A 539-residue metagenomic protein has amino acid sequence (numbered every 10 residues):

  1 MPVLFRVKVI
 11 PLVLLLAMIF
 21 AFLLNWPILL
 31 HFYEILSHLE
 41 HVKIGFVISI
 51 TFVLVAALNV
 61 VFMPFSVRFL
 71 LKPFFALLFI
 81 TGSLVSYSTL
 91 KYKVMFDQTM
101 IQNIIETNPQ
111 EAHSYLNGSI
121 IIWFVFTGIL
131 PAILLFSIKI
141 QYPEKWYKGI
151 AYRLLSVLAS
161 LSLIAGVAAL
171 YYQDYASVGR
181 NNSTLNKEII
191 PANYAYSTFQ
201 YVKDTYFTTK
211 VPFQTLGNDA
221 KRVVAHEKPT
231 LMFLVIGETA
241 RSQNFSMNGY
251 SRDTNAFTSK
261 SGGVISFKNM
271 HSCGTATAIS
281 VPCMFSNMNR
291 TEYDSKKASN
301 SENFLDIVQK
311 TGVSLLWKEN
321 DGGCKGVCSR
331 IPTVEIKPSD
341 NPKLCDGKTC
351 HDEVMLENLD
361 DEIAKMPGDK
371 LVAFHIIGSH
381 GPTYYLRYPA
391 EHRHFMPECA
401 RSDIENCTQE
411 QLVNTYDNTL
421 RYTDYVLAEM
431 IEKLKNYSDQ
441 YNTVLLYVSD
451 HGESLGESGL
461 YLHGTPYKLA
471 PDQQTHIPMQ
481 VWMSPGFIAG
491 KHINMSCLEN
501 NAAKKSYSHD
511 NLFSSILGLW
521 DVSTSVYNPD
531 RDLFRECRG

Functional and structural regions predicted by a protein language model:
M1-K187: Transmembrane and membrane-interface helices of multi-pass, inner-membrane envelope-modifying transferases
A168-L234, T239-A400, H476, K504 (+1 more regions): Active-site-proximal alpha/beta segments of enzymes that process anionic O-linked groups
I189, E357-D361, C399-T443, V481 (+2 more regions): A long, amphipathic alpha-helix that forms part of the scaffold/cap immediately adjacent to metal-dependent active
A220-R222, L462-A470, E499-N501: Short, P/G- and charge-enriched loop/turn segments at secondary-structure junctions
G237-T239, T311, T423-V426, M430-K433 (+2 more regions): Conserved beta-strand->loop/alpha-helix structural units within folded catalytic cores of enzymes with alpha/beta
G249-D253, D439-N442, L446-H492, Y527-P529: Histidine-centered active-site microenvironments of extracellular/periplasmic hydrolases and transferases
H271, W317-E319, L371-G378, D417-T423 (+2 more regions): Short beta-strand segments
M288-R290, Q411-L412, N494-N500: Flexible glycine/proline-enriched surface loops and loop-helix/loop-strand junctions
